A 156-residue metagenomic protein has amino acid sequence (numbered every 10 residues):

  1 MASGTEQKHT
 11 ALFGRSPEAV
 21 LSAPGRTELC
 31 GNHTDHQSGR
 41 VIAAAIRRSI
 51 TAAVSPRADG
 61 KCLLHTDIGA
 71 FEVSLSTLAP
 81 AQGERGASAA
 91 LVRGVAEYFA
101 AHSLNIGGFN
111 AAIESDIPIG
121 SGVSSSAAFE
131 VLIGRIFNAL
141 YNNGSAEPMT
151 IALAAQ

Functional and structural regions predicted by a protein language model:
M1-A127, V131-P148: ATP-binding N-lobe of GHMP and related small-molecule kinases
P148-Q156: Short, well-structured alpha-helical segments that form the helix of a local strand-helix-strand
